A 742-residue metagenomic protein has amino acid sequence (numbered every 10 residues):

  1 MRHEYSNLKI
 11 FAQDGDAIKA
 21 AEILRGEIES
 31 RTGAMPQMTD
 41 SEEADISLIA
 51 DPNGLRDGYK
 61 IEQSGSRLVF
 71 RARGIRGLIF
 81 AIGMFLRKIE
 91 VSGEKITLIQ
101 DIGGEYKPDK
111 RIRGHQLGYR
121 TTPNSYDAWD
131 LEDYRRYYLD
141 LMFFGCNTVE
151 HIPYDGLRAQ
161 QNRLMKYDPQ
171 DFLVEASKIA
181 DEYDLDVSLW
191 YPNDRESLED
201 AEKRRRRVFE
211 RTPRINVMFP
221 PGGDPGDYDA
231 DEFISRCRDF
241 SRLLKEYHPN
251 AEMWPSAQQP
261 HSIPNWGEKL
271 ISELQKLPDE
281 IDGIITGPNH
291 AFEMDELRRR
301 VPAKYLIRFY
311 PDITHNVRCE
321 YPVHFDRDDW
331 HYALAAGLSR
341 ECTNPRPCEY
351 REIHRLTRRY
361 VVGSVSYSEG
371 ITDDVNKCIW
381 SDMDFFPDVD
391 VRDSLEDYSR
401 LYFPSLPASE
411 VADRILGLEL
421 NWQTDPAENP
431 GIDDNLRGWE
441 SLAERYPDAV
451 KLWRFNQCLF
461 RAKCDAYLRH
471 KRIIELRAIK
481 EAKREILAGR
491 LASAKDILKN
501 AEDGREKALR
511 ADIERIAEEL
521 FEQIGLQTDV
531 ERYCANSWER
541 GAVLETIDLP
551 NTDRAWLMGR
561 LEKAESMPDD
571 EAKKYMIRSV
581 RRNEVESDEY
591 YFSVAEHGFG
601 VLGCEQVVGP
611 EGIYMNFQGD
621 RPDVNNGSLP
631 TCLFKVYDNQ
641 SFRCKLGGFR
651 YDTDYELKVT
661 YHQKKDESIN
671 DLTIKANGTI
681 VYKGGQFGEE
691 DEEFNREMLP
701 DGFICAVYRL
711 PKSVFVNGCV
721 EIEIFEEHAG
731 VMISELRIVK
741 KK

Functional and structural regions predicted by a protein language model:
M1-K110: Contiguous, structured surface segment used for ligand recognition
F11-D16, L48-P52, R71-R73, Y119 (+5 more regions): Structural motif
D40, R71-A72, I82, Y119 (+8 more regions): Glycine-rich, histidine-containing beta strand-loop boundary motifs that form or position
E90-E94, N147, A159, R163-S177 (+5 more regions): Catalytic-core regions of glycoside hydrolase
G118-E132, D194-E199: Active-site mouth loops of central-metabolism enzymes
D130-Y154: Catalytic domains of carbohydrate-active enzymes, especially glycoside hydrolases
S368-N376, P387-E586: C-terminal non-catalytic alpha-helical accessory regions
M567, E571-K742: Extracytoplasmic
